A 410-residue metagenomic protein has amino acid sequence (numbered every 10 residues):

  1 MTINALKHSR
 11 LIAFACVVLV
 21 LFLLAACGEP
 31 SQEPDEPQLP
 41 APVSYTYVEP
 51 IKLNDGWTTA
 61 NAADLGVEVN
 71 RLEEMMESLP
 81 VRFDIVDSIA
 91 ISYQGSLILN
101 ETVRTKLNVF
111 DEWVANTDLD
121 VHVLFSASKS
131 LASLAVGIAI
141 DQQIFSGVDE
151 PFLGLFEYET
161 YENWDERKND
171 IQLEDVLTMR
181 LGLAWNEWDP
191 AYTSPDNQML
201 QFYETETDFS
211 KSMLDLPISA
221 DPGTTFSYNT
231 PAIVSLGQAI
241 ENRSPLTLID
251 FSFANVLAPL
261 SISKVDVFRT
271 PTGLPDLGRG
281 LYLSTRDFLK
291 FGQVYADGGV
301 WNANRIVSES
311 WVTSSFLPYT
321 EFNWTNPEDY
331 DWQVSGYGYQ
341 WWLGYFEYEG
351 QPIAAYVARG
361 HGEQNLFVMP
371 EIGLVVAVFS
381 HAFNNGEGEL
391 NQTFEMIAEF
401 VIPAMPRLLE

Functional and structural regions predicted by a protein language model:
I12, C27-V114, I140-S146, T178 (+4 more regions): N-terminal leader/targeting segments and the immediately adjacent pre-domain N-terminus
A15-L24: Bacterial N-terminal signal peptides
G95, D120-V148, V176, L236-I240 (+1 more regions): Active-site SXXK
I98-E101, D111-E112, E150-G154, P190-D221 (+1 more regions): Short, charged, amphipathic alpha-helices and their helix-cap/turn boundaries
Q142-L183, D215-P217, S244-R279, L283: Active-site helix/loop module of the DD-peptidase/beta-lactamase fold, centered on the serine-lysine SxxK catalytic
A232-A239, R279-V300, Q364-S380: Active-site-proximal alpha-helical segments within enzyme catalytic domains
I262-V265, F316-L374: Active-site Gly/Thr loop motif
A358-E410: Structured C-terminal helix/loop/strand segments within mature extracytoplasmic catalytic/sensor domains
